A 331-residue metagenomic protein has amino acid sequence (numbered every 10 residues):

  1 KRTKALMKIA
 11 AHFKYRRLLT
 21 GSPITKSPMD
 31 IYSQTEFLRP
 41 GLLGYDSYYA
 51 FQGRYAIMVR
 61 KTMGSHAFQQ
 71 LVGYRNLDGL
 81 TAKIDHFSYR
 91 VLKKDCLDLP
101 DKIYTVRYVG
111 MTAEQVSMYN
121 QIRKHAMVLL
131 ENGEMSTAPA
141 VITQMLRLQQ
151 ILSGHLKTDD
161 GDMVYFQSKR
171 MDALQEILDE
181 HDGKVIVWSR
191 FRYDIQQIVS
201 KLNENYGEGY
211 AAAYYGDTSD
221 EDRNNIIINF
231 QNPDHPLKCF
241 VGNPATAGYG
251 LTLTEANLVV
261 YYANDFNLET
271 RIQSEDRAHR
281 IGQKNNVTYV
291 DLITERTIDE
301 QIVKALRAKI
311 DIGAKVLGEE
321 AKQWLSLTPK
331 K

Functional and structural regions predicted by a protein language model:
R2-K14, G44-G183, Y289, K304-A308: Inter-lobe coupling linker of SF2 helicases/translocases
F13-P28: Conserved helicase ATPase motor motifs in RecA-like P-loop NTPase domains
Y15, I31-S47, N257: A short helix-turn-beta junction within AAA+ P-loop NTPase domains corresponding to the substrate/partner-engaging
S22-K26, A56, A113-V116, R192-D194 (+5 more regions): Conserved nucleotide-binding/hydrolysis micro-motifs of P-loop NTPases
K26-P28, I195-V199, N224, K238-A263 (+1 more regions): SF2 helicase motor core recognition
Q167, R190-Y193: Helix N-cap/beta->alpha junction signal
I186-W188, Q196-V199, Y206-A247: Conserved helicase ATPase core of P-loop NTP-dependent helicases/translocases
F266-K331: A conserved SF2-helicase RecA2
